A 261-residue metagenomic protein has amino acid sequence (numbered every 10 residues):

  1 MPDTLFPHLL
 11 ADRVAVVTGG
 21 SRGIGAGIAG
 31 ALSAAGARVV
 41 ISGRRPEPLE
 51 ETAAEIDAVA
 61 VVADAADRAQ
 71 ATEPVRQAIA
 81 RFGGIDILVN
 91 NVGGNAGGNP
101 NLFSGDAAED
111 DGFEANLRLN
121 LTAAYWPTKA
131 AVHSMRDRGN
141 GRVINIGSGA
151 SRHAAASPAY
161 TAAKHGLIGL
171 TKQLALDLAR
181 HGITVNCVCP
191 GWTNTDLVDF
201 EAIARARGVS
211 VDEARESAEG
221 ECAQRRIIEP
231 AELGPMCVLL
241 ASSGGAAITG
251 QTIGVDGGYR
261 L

Functional and structural regions predicted by a protein language model:
V14, S21-G23: Conserved glycine-rich cofactor-binding loop
N99-L117, A218: Substrate-binding pocket helix/loop in short-chain dehydrogenase/reductase
Y125, Q224-V255, R260: C-terminal substrate-recognition "lid" of short-chain dehydrogenase/reductases
T128, A163, T171: Active-site helix of classical SDR
H133, L176-D177, A246: Alpha-helical segment proximal to the catalytic Tyr-Lys
S148: Residue(s) in the substrate-gating loop at a strand-loop-helix junction that position the organic substrate next
A179, T184, I248-G250: Short, small/polar-rich loop/turn modules that mediate ligand/substrate recognition or access, typified
